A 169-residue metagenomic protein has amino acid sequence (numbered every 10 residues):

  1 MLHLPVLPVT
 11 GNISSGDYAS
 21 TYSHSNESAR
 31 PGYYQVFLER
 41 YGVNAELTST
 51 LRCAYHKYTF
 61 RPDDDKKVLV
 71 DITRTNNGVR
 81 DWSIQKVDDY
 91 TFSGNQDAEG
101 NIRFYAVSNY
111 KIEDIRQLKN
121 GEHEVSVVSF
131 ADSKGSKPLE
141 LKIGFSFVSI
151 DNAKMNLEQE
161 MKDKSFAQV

Functional and structural regions predicted by a protein language model:
M1-V169: Accessory carbohydrate-recognition regions in carbohydrate-active enzymes
